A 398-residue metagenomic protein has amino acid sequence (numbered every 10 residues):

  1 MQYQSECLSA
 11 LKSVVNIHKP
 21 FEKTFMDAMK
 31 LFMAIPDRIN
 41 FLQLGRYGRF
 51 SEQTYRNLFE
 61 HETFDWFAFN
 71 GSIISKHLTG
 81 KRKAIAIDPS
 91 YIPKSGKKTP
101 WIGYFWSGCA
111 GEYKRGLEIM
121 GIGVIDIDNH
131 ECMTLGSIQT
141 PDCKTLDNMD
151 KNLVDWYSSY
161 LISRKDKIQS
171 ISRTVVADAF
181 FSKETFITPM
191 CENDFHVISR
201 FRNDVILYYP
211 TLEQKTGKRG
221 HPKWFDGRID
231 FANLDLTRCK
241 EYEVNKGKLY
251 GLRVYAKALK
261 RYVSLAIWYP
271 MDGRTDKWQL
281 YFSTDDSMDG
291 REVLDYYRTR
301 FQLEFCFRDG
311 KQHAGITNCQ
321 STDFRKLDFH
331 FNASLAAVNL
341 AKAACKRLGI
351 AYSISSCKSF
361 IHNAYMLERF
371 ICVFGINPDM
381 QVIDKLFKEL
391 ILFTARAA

Functional and structural regions predicted by a protein language model:
L8, S13-K97, K223-W224, R228 (+2 more regions): Electropositive nucleic-acid engagement tracts
A28, A34, K277-F301: Extended, non-catalytic structural segments that build the interaction scaffolds of large macromolecular assemblies
L44, K83-S95, I122, T174-S182 (+4 more regions): Short, conserved catalytic/metal-binding motifs centered on acidic residues
T54-N57, G108-I168, V263-L280: Electropositive, glycine- and tryptophan-enriched low-complexity nucleic-acid-binding patches
L58-T134, K248-R253: Active-site-proximal, Lys/Arg-enriched surface segment that forms a nucleic-acid-binding/basic interface patch
Y91, G290-S321: Short amphipathic alpha-helical "interface-anchor" segments enriched in bulky aromatics
D142-S264, L348, I354-I361, L367 (+1 more regions): An internal, acidic/charged active-site-proximal segment that coordinates divalent cations and/or engages
I316-V373: Basic, amphipathic alpha-helical segments enriched in Lys/Arg and hydrophobic/aromatic residues
